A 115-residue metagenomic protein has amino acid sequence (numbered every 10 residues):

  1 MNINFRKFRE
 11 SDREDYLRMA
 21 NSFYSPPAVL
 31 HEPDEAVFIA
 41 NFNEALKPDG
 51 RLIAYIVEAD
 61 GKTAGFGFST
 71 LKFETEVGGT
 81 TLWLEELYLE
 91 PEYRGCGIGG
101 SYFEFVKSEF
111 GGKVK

Functional and structural regions predicted by a protein language model:
N4-Y16: A short beta-loop-alpha structural element at the N-terminal edge of CoA-dependent acyl/N-acetyltransferase catalytic
Y24-N43: Conserved GNAT-fold acetyl-CoA-binding loop/helix
E44-I56: A short helix-loop-beta-strand connector motif used in the catalytic cores of GNAT acetyltransferases and, in some
A54-I56, K62-L71: Conserved beta-strand in the GNAT
V57, G95-G100: Glycine-rich acyl-CoA binding loop
G67-E85: Conserved donor-binding loop and adjoining core beta-sheet/short helix segment in diverse acyl/aminoacyl transferases
L87-R94: A short, internal acetyl-CoA/4′-phosphopantetheine-binding micro-motif in the GNAT/acyltransferase core
E90, S101-K115: Conserved acyl-CoA
